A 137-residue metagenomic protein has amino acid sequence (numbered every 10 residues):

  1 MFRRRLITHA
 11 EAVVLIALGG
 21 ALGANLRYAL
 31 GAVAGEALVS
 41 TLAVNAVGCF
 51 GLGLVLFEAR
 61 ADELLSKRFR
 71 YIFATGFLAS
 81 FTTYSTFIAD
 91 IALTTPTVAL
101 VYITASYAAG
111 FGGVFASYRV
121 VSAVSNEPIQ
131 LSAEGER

Functional and structural regions predicted by a protein language model:
M1-R137: Membrane-interface helix-loop junctions in multi-pass transporters/channels
